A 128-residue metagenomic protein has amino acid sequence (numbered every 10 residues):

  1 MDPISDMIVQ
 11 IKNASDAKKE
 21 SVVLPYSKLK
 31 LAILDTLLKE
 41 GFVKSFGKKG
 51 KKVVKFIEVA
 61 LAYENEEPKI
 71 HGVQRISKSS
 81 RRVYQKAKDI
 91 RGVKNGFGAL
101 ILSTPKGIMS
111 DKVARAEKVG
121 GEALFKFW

Functional and structural regions predicted by a protein language model:
M1-W128: Core subunits and conserved enzymes of cellular information-processing and envelope-translocation systems across
